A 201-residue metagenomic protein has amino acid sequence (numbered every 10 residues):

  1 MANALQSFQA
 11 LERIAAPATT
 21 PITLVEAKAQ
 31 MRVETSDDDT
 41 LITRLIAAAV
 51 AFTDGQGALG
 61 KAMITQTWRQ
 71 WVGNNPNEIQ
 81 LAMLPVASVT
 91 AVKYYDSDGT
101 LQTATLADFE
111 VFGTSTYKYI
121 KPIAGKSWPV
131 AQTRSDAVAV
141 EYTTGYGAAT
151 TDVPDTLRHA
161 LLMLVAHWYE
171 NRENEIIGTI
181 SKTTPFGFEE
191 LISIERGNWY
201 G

Functional and structural regions predicted by a protein language model:
M1-G201: Divalent metal-cofactor coordination and adjacent catalytic microenvironments
